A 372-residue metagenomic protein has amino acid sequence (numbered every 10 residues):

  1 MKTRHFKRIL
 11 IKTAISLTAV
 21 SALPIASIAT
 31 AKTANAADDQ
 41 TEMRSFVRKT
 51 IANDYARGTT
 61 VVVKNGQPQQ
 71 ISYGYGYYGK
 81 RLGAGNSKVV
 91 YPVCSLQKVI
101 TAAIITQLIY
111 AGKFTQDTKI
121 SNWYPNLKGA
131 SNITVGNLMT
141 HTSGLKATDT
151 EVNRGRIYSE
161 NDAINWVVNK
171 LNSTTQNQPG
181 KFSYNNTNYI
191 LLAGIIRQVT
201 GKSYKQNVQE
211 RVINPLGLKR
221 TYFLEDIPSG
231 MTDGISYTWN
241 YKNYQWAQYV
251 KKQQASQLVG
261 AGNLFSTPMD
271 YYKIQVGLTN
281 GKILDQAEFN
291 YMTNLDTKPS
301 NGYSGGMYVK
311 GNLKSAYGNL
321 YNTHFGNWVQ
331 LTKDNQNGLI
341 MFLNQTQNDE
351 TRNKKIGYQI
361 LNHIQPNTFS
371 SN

Functional and structural regions predicted by a protein language model:
L23-D38: Sec-dependent signal peptide cleavage junction
R48-G83, M307, Q330, G338-I340: A short, well-structured edge-of-sheet supersecondary motif
G66-Q67, P92-K113, L138, F182-V212 (+2 more regions): Alpha-helical scaffold elements that line and support the substrate/ligand-binding pocket of soluble hydrolases
K80-N137, T175-Y184, V259-G262, I340 (+1 more regions): Short active-site loop at a secondary-structure junction that contains or immediately precedes the catalytic residue(s)
K88, V152-I227, L258, G262: Catalytic-site signature segments of enzymes, centered on catalytic residues
P92-S95, L108-T150, V199-S236: Active-site helix/loop module of the DD-peptidase/beta-lactamase fold, centered on the serine-lysine SxxK catalytic
Q206, I227-P299: Penicillin-binding protein/beta-lactamase superfamily catalytic region
L295-D334, I340-Q345, Y358-L361: Short, Gly/Ser/Thr-enriched beta-strand-loop segments that form substrate-interacting elements of hydrolase/peptidase
